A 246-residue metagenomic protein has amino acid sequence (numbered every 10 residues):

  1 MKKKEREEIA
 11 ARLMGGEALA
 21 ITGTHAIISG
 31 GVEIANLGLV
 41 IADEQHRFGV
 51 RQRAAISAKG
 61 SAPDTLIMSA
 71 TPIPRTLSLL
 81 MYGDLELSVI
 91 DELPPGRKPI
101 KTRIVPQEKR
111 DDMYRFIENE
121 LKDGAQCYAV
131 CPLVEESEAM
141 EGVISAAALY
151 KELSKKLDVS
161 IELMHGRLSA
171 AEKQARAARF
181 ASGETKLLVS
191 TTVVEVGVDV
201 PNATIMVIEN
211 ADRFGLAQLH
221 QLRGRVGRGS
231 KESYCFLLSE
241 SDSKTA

Functional and structural regions predicted by a protein language model:
M1-T245: Inter-lobe coupling/hinge segments of SF2-like helicase ATPases
